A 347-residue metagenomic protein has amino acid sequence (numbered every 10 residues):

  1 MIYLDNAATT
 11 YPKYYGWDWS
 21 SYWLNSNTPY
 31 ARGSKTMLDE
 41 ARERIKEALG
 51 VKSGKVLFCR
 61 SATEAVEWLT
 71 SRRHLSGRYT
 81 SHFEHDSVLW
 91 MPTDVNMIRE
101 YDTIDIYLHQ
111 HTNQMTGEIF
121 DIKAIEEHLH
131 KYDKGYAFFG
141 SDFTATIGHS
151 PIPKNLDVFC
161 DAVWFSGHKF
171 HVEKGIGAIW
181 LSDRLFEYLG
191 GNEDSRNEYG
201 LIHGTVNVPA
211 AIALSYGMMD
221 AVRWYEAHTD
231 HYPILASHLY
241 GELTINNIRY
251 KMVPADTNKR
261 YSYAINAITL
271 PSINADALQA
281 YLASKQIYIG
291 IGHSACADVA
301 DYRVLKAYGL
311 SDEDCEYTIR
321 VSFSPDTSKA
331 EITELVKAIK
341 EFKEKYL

Functional and structural regions predicted by a protein language model:
M1-L347: Pyridoxal 5′-phosphate
